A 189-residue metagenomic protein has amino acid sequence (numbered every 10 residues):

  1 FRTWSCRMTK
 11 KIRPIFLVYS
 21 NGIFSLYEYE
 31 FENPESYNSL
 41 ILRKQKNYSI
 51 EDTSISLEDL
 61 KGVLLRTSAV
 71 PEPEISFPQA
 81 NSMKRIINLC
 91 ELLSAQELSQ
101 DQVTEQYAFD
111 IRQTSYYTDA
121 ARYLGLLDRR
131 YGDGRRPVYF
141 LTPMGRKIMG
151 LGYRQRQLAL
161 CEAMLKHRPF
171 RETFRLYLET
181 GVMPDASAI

Functional and structural regions predicted by a protein language model:
F1-R2, I189: Mid-protein regulatory/catalytic core that forms ligand/cofactor-binding pockets and protein-protein interaction
T3-W4, L124: Generic structural signal for bulky hydrophobic/aromatic residues embedded in well-ordered secondary structure
W4-N33: Nucleic-acid nuclease catalytic cores
L26-K44, I50-E51: Mixed-charge intrinsically disordered linker/loop segments at interdomain junctions
I41-I189: Donor-sugar nucleotide-binding helix/loop cap in glycosyltransferases
